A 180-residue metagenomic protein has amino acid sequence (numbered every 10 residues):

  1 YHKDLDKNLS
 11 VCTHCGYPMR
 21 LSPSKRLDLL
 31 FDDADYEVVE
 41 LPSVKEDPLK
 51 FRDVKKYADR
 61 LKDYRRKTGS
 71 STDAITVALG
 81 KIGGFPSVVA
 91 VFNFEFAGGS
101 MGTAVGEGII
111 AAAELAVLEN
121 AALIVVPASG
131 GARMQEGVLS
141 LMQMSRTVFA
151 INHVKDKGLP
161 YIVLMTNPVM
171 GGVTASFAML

Functional and structural regions predicted by a protein language model:
Y1-I162, P168: Terminal-region recognition feature
G106, M179-L180: Short, solvent-exposed amphipathic alpha-helical segments in soluble enzyme and RNA/protein-processing domains
M134, M170-M179: Short glycine/serine/threonine-rich phosphate/pyrophosphate-binding segments that cradle anionic phosphate groups
